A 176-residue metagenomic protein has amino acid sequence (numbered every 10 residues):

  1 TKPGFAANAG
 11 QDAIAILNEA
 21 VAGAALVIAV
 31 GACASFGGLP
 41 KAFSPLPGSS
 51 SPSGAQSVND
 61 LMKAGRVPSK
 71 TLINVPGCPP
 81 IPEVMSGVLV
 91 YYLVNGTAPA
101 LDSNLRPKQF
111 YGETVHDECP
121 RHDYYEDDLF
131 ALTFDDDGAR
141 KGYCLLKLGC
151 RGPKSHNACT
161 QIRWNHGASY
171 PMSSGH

Functional and structural regions predicted by a protein language model:
T1-R163, S169-P171: Iron-sulfur-associated redox domains of electron-transfer enzymes in respiratory and anaerobic energy metabolism
S173-H176: Short, intrinsically disordered, charge-balanced linker/junction segments flanking boundaries in proteins
